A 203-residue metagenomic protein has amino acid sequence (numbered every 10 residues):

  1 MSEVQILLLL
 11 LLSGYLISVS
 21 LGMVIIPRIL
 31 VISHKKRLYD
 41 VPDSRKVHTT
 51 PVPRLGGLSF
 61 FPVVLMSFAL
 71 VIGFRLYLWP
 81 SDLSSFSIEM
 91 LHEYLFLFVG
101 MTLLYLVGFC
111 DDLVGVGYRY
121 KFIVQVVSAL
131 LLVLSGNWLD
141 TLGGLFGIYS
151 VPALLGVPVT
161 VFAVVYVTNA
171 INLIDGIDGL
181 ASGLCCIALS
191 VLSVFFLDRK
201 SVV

Functional and structural regions predicted by a protein language model:
S2-V203: "…together with the soluble PPM/PP2C metallo-phosphatase catalytic core" -> "…together with the soluble PPM/PP2C
